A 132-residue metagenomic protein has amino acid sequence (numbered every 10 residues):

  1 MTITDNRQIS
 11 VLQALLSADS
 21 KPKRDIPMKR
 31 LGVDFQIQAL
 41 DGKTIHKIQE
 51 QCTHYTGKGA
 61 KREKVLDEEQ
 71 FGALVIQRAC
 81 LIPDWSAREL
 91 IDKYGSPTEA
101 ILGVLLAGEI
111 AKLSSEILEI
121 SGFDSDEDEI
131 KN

Functional and structural regions predicted by a protein language model:
M1-A18, N132: Low-complexity intrinsically disordered segments
T2-I3, P22, R30-N132: Short, surface-exposed, charged amphipathic helix/loop patches that serve as local interaction elements
S10, P22-I26: Mixed-charge (Asp/Glu-Lys/Arg
